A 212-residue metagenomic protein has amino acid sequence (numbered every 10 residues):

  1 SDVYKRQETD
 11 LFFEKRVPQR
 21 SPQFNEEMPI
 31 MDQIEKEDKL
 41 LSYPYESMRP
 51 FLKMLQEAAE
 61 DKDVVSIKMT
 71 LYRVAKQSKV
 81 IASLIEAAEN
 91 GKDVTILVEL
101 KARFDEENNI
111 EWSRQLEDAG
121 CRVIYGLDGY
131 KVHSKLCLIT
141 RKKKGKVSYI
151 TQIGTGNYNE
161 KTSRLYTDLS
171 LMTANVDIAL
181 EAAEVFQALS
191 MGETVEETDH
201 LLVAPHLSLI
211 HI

Functional and structural regions predicted by a protein language model:
V3-Y4, I212: Short, small-residue-biased leader/transition segments that mark boundaries at the very start of proteins
D10-R49, L55, A59, G154: Non-catalytic terminal/interface segments that mediate subunit docking, oligomerization, and allosteric communication
E26-E27, P44-A58, Q77-A88, I178-Q187 (+1 more regions): Structured alpha-helical segments in the cores of large, soluble enzyme domains
I30-L40, K62-V65, G192-L201: Gly-rich Lys/Arg/Thr-decorated short loops/hinges at beta-loop-alpha junctions or inter-strand turns that position
S42-P44, K68-Y72, A87-N90, T95-K101 (+6 more regions): Generic beta-strand/beta-sheet core signal
E60-A119, L209: Primarily the HKD phosphodiesterase
V98-L165: Phosphate/diphosphate-binding loops
L138-S208: Signature of lipid phosphatidyltransferase scaffolds
